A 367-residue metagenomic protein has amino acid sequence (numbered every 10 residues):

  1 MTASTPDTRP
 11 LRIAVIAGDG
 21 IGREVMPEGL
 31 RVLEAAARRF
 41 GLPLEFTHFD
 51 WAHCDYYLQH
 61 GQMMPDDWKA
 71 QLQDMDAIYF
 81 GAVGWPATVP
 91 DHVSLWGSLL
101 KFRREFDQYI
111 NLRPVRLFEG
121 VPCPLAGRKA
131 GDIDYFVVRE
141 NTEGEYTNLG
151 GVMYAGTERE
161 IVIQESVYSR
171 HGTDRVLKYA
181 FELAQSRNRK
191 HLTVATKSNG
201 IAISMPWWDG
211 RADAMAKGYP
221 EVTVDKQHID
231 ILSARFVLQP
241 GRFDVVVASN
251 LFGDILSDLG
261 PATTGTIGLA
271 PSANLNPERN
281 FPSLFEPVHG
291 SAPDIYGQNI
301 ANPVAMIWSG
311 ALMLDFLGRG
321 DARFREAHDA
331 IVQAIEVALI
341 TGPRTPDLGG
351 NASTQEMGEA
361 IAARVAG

Functional and structural regions predicted by a protein language model:
A14-R31, A35-A37, T157-D230, R242: Glycine-rich phosphate/diphosphate-binding loop of Rossmann-like nucleotide-binding domains
D19-G22, D76, V138, A180 (+5 more regions): Buried hydrophobic positions in well-ordered alpha/beta secondary-structure cores of metabolic enzymes
G29, L33, A212, M306-L314 (+1 more regions): Buried hydrophobic packing segments
R39-D66, F236: N-terminal beta-loop-helix "entrance" segment that forms/cooperates in small-molecule cofactor or anionic ligand
C54, G120, Q227-A234: Short acidic loop-to-helix transition motifs that present clustered carboxylates
Y56-I163, L251-G253: N-terminal glycine-rich phosphate/adenylate-binding segment common to multiple enzyme folds
Y57, V237-T341: Glycine-rich phosphate/nucleotide-binding loop
N148-V194, S198-I201, A322-E326, A330-G367: Glycine-rich phosphate/pyrophosphate-binding loop and the adjoining helix
